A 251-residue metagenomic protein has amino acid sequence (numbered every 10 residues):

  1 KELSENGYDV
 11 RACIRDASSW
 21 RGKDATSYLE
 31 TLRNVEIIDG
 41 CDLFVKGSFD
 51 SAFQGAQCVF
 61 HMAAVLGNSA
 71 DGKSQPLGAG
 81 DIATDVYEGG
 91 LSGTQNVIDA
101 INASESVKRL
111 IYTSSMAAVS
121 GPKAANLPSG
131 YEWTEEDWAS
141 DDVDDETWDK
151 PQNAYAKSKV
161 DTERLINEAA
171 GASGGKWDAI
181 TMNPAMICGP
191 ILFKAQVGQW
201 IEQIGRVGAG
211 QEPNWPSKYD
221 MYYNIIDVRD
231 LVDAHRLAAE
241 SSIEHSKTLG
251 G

Functional and structural regions predicted by a protein language model:
K1-D9, C13: N-terminal Rossmann NAD(P)H-binding glycine-rich loop of SDR-like oxidoreductase domains
S18-G22, S27-S92, A103: NAD(P)H-binding glycine-rich loop region in Rossmannoid oxidoreductase-like domains and their noncatalytic homologs
V65, S74-D85, G89-N153, G174 (+1 more regions): Conserved Rossmann-fold NAD(P)-dependent oxidoreductase catalytic core, especially the SDR/UDP-sugar
A118-V119, I187-G189, L231: Conserved sequence/active-site signature of Rossmann-fold short-chain dehydrogenase/reductase
Y155-E163: Active-site YXXXK catalytic motif of short-chain dehydrogenase/reductase
S173-Y222: NAD(P)-dependent short-chain dehydrogenase/reductase
G205-W215, M221-G251: Alpha-helical substrate-binding/gating segment
